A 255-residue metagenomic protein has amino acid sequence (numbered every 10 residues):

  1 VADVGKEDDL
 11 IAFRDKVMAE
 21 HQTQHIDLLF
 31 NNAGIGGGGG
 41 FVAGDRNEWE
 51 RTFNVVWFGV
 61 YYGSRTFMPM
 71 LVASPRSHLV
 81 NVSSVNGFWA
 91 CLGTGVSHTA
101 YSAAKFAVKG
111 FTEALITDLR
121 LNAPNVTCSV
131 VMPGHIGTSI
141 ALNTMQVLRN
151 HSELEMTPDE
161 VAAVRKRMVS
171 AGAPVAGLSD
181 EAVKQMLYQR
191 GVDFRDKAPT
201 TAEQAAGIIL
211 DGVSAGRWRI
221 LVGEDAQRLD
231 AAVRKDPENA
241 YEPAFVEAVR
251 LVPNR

Functional and structural regions predicted by a protein language model:
V1-A12, R46: The beta1-alpha1 cofactor-binding region of Rossmann-like NAD(H)/NADP(H)-dependent oxidoreductases
N32-G37: Conserved NAD(P)H cofactor-binding loop of Rossmann-fold oxidoreductase domains
G40-F41, D45-E50: Substrate-binding pocket helix/loop in short-chain dehydrogenase/reductase
S64-R65: A short, exposed helix-loop element centered on a Lys and neighboring polar residues
S84: Residue(s) in the substrate-gating loop at a strand-loop-helix junction that position the organic substrate next
A90, G95-A107, F111: The catalytic Tyr-X3-Lys active-site helix of short-chain dehydrogenase/reductase
L121-I220: SDR active-site lid
